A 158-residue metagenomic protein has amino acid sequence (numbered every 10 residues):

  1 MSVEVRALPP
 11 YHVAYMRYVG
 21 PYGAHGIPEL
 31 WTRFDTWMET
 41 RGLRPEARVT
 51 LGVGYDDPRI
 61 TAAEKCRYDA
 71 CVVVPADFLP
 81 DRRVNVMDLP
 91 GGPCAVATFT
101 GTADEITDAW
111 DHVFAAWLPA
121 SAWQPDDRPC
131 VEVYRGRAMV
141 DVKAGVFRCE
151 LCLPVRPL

Functional and structural regions predicted by a protein language model:
M1-L158: A solvent-exposed interaction/effector surface
